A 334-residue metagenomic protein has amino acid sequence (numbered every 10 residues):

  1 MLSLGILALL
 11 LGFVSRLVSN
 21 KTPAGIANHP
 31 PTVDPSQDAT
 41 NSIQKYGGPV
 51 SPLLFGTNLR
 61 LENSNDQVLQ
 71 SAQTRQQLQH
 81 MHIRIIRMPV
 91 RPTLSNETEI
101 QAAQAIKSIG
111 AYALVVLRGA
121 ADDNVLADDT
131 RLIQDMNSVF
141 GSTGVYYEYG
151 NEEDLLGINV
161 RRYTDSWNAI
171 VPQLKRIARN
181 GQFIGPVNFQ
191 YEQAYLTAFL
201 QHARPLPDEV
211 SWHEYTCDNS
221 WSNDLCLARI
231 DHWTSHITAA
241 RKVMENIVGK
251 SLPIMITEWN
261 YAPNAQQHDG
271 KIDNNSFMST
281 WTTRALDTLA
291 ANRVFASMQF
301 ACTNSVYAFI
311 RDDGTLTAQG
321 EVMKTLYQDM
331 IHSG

Functional and structural regions predicted by a protein language model:
M1-G12: Hydrophobic membrane-insertion alpha-helices, especially the h-region of bacterial N-terminal signal peptides
T22-I85, P172: N-terminal carbohydrate-binding accessory modules
D34, D38-N41, K45, D287-G334: Aromatic- and carboxylate-lined catalytic core of secreted/periplasmic carbohydrate-active enzymes
F55-L59, R84-M88, A113-L117, V145-Y149 (+4 more regions): Hydrophobic faces of well-ordered beta-strands that scaffold small-molecule active sites in alpha/beta enzyme cores
R60-Q70, R87-E99, G119-D129, D154-R161 (+5 more regions): Acidic-and-aromatic substrate-binding clefts and catalytic sites of carbohydrate-active enzymes
N63-Q79, T98-E99, V125-S138, E192-H202 (+1 more regions): Short, acidic/polar
L69-L94, A105, I109-L114: Catalytic domains of carbohydrate-active enzymes, especially glycoside hydrolases
R118-G119, I133, N159-A285, N292: Noncatalytic carbohydrate-binding groove/subsite architecture in carbohydrate-active enzymes
